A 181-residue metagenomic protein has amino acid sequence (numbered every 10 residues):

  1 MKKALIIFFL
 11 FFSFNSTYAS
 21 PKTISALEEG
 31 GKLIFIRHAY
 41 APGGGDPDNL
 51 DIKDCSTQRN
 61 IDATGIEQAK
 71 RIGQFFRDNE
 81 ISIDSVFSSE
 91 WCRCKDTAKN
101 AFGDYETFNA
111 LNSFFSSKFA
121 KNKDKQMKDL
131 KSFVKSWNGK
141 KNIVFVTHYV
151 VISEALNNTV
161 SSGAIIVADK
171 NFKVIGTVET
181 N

Functional and structural regions predicted by a protein language model:
A4-S13: Sec-dependent N-terminal signal peptides
N15-A19: Sec/Tat signal peptide C-region and signal peptidase I cleavage site
S20-K118, N158-N181: Active-site-proximal alpha-helix that buttresses catalytic centers in soluble enzyme cores
G31-I34, K141-T147: Generic beta-sheet signal
A120-M127: Short, surface-exposed amphipathic charged segments that create phosphate/polyanion-binding patches used for binding
K135-K141: A short, structured loop/turn motif at beta-sheet edges
